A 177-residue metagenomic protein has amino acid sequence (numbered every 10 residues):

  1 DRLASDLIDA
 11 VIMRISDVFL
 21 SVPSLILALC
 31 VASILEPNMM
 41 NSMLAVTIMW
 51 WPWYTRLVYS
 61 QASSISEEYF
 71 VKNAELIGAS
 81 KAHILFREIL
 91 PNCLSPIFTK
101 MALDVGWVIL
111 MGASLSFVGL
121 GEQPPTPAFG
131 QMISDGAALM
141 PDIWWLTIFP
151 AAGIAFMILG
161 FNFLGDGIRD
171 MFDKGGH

Functional and structural regions predicted by a protein language model:
D1-H177: Alpha-helical transmembrane segments of integral membrane proteins, especially multi-pass inner/plasma-membrane
